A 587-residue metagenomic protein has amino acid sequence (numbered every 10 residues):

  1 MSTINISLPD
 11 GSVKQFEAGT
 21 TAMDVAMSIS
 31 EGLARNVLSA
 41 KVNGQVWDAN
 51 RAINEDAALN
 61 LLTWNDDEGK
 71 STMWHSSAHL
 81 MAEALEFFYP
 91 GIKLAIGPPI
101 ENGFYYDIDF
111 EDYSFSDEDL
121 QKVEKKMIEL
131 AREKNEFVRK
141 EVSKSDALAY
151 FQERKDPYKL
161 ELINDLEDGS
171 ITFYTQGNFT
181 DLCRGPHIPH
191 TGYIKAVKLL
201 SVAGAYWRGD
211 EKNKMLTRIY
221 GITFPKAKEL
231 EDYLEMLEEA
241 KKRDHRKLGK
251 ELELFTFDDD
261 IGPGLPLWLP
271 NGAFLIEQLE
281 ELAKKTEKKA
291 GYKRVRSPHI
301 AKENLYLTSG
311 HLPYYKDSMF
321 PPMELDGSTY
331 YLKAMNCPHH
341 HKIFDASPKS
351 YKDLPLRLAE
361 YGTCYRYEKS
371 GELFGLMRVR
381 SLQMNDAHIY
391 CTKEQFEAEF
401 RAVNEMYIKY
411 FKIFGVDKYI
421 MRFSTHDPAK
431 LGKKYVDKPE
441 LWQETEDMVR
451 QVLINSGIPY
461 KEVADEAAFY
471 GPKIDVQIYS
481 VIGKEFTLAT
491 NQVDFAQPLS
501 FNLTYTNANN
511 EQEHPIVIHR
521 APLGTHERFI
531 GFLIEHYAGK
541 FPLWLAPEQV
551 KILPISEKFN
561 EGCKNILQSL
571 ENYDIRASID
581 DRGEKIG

Functional and structural regions predicted by a protein language model:
M1-A95, I100-G587: NTP/phosphate- and nucleic-acid-binding module
